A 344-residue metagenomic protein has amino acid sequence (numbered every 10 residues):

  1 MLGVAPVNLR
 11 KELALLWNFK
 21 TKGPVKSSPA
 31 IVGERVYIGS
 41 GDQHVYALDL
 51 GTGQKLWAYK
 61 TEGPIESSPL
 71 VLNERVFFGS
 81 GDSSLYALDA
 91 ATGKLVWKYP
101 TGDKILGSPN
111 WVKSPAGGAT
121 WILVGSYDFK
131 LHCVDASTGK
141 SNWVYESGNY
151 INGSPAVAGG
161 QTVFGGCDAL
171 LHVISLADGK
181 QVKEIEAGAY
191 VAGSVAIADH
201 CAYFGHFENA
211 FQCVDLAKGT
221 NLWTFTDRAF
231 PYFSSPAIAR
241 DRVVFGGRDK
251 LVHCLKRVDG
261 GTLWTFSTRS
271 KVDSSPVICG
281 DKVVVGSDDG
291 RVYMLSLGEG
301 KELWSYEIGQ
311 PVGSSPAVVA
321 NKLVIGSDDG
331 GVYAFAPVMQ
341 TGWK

Functional and structural regions predicted by a protein language model:
M1-K344: Noncatalytic, solvent-exposed loop/strand surfaces of beta-propeller-type extracellular/periplasmic domains
